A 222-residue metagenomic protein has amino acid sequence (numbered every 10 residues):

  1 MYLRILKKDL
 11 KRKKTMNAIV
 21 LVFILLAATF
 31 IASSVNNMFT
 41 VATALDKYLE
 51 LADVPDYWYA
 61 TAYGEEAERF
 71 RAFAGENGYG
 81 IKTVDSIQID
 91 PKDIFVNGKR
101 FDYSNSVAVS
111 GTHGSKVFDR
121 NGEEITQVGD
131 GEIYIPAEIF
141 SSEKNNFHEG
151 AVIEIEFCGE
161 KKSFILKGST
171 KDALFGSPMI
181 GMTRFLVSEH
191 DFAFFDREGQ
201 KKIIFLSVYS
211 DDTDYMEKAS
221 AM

Functional and structural regions predicted by a protein language model:
Y2, A28, A32, G114-S115 (+1 more regions): Generic secondary-structure boundary/loop-capping signal
Y2-K11: A short amphipathic helical element positioned immediately N-terminal to and/or at the very start of a transmembrane
D9, T15-M16, I125-T126: Short, positively charged
R12, M16-L21, L26-V54: Alpha-helical transmembrane segments
F39-M222: Basic-flanked hydrophobic alpha-helices used for secretion and membrane insertion
